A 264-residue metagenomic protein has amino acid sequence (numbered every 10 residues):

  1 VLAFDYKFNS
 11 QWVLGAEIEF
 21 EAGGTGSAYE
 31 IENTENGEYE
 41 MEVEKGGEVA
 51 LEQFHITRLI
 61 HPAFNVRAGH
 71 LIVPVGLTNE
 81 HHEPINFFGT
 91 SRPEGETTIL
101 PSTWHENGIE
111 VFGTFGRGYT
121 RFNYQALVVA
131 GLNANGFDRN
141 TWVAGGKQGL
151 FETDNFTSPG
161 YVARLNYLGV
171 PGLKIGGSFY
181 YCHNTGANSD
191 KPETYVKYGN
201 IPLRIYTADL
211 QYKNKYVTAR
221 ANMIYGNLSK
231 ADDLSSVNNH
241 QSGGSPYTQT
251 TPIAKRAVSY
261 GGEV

Functional and structural regions predicted by a protein language model:
V1-A134, T157-V162, N166-K174, K255-R256 (+1 more regions): Outer membrane beta-barrel
E21-T25, V75, P93-E94, G131-N135 (+3 more regions): Sequence/structural signature of outer-membrane beta-barrel proteins
G26-N33, G47-V49, E80-I85, G136-V143 (+3 more regions): Outer-membrane beta-barrel translocator domains and adjoining extracellular loop/strand segments of Gram-negative
G37-E42, P93-T97, K147-F151, P192-V196 (+1 more regions): Extracellular loop and loop/strand-boundary signature of outer-membrane beta-barrel proteins
K45, D154, G199: Charged, low-complexity surface patches
A134-N188: Loop-centered beta-sheet repeat module
Y167-V264: Detector for outer-membrane/organellar transmembrane beta-barrel domains, recognizing the amphipathic beta-strand
